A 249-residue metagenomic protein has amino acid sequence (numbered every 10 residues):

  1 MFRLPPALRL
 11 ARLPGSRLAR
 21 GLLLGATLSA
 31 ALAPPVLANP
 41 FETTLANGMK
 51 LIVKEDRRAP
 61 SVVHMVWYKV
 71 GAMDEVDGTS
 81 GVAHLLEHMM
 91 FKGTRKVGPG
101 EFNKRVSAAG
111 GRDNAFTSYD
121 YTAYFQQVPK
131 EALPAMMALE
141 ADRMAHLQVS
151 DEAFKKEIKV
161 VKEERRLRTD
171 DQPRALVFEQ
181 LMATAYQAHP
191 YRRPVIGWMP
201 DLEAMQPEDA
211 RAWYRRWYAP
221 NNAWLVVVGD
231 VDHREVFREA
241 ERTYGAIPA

Functional and structural regions predicted by a protein language model:
M1-S16: N-terminal secretory signal peptides that target proteins for export/translocation
F2, T44, N103-A249: Charge-rich, well-structured scaffold segments of protease-associated domains
A11, A19-P35: Bacterial N-terminal signal peptides
S16-A19, A83-E87, M182: Residue-level micro-sites within transmembrane alpha helices that shape and flank functional polar/acidic positions
L37-Y68, A72: Mature N-terminal segment immediately following signal peptide/propeptide cleavage in secreted/periplasmic
P40, V63-Q127, R193-I196: M16/MPP (pitrilysin/insulinase) zinc-metallopeptidase core fold and M16-derived inactive scaffolds
R57-P60, V70-D74, K96-V97, K130-L133 (+2 more regions): Solvent-exposed loop/turn segments at secondary-structure junctions within structured extracellular/periplasmic domains
